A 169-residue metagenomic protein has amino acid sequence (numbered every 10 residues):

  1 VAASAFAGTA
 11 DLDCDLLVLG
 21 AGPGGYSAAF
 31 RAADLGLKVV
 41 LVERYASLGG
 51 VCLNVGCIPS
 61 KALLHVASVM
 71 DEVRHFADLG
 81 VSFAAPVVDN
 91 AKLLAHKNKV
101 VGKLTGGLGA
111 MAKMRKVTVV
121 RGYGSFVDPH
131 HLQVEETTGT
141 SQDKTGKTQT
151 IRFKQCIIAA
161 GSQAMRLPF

Functional and structural regions predicted by a protein language model:
V1-C14, F30-L37, E43-F169: Glycine-rich flavin
G20-P23: Glycine-rich Rossmann-fold phosphate-binding loop(s) that bind the pyrophosphate of adenine dinucleotide cofactors
Y26: Residues forming the Rossmann-fold NAD(P)(H) cofactor-binding site
